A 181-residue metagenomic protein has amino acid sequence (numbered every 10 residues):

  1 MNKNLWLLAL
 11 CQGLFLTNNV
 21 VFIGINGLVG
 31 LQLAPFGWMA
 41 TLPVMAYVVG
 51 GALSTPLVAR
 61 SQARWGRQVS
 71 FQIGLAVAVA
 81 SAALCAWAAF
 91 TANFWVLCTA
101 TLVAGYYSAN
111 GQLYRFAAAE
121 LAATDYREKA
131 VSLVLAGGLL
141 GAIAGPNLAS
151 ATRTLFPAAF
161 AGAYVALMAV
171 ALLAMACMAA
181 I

Functional and structural regions predicted by a protein language model:
M1-V49: Helix-loop boundary and gating motifs at the non-cytosolic
N2-K3, W87-T99: Helix-loop junctions at membrane interfaces in 12-TM secondary transporters
V48-P56, A142-I143: Residue-level signature of mid-helix packing/kink "hotspots" within the transmembrane helices of 12-pass Major
S54-R67: Helix-to-loop junctions at the C-terminal end of transmembrane segments in multipass secondary transporters
A76-T91: C-terminal ends and interior cores of transmembrane alpha-helices in multi-pass membrane transporters/permeases
C98-A136: Cytoplasmic helix-loop-helix junction between adjacent transmembrane helices in 12-TM secondary transporters
S150, M168-I181: C-terminal membrane-cytosol helix-exit motif in multi-pass small-molecule transporters
